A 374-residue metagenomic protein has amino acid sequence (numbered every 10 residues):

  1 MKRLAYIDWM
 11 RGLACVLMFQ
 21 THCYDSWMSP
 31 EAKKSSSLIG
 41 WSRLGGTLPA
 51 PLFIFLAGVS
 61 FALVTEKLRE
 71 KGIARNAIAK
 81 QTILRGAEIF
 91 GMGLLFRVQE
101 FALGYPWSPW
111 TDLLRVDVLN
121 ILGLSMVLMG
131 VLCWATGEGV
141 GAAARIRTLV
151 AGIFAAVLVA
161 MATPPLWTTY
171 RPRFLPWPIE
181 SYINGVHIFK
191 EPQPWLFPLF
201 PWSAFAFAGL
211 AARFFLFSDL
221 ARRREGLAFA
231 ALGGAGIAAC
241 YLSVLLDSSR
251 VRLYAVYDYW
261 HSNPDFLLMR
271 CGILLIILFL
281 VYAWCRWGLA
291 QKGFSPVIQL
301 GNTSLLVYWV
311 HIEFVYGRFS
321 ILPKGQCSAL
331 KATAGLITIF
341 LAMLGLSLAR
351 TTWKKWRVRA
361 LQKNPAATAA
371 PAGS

Functional and structural regions predicted by a protein language model:
M1-S374: Alpha-helical transmembrane segments and their immediate juxtamembrane cytosolic regions
